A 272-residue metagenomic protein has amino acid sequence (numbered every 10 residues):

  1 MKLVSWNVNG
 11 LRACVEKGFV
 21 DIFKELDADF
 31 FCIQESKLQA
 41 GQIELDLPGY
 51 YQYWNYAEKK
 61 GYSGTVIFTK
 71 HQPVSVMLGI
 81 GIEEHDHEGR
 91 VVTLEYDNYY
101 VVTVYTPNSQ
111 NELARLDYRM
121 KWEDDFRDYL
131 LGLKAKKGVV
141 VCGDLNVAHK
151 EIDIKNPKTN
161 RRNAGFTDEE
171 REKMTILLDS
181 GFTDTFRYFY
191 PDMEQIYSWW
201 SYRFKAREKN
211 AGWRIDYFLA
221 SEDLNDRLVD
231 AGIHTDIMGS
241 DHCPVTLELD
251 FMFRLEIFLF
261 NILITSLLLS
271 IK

Functional and structural regions predicted by a protein language model:
M1-L47, Y51, A57, Y62-S63 (+3 more regions): N-terminal, active-site-proximal structural segment of metallo-dependent hydrolase catalytic domains
M1-N9, N98-Q110, C142: Active-site-proximal beta-strand elements of phosphoester/diester hydrolases
N7, F23-G41, V101, L130-E151 (+4 more regions): Active-site beta-strand/loop signature of hydrolases that rely on acidic residues for catalysis
K37, Q42-S109: Structured beta-strand-rich core segments of catalytic domains in phosphoester-bond hydrolases
Y51, D125-A211, I215: Metal-dependent phosphoesterases centered on the DNase I-like endonuclease/exonuclease/phosphatase
K60-S75, I196, R203-D226: Conserved beta strand-loop-helix elements of the APE1-like EEP
G81-I82, P107-E123, K158-R162: Surface-exposed cleft-lining segments at the edges of enzyme active sites
G232-I264: Surface polyanion/phosphate-binding segment centered on an Asp-His-Pro turn
